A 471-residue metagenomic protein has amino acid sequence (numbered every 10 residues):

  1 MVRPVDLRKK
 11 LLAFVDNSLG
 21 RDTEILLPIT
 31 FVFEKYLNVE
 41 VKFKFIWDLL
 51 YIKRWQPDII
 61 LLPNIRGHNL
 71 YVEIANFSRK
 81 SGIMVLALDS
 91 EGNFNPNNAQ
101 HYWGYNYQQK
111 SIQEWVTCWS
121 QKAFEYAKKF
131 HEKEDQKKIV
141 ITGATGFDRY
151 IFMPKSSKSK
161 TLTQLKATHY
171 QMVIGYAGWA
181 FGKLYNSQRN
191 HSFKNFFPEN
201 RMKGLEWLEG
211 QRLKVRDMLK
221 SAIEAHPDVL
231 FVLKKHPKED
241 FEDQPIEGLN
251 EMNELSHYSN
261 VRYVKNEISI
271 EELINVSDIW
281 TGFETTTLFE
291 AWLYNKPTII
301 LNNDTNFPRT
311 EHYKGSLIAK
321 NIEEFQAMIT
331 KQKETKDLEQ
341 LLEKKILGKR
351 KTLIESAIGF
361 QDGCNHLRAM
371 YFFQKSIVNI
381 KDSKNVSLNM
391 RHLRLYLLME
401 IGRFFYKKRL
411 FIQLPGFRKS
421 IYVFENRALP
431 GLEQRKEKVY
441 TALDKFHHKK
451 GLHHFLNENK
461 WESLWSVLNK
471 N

Functional and structural regions predicted by a protein language model:
K10-K158, Y176-W179, E239-D240, L288: Active-site and donor-binding regions of nucleotide-sugar-utilizing enzymes
D48-Y51, I268-S269, E324: Short acidic active-site motifs
N106, L219, S269-I270, F325: Acidic, amphipathic alpha-helical patches
E114, I139, S259-R262, S316-L317: Short, conserved active-site loop motifs that form the nucleotide-linked donor/cofactor pocket
F152-E251: Conserved catalytic-core segment of nucleotide-activated headgroup transferases in glycan assembly
Q211, K238-F289, L293-Y294: Donor nucleotide-activated moiety binding/catalytic core segment of transferases that use nucleotide-activated donors
G248-S256, T286-Q361, Y422: Catalytic binding pocket for nucleotide-activated donors in carbohydrate/polymer assembly enzymes
T330-N471: C-terminal amphipathic helix plus adjacent low-complexity, charged tail appended to glycosyltransferase catalytic
